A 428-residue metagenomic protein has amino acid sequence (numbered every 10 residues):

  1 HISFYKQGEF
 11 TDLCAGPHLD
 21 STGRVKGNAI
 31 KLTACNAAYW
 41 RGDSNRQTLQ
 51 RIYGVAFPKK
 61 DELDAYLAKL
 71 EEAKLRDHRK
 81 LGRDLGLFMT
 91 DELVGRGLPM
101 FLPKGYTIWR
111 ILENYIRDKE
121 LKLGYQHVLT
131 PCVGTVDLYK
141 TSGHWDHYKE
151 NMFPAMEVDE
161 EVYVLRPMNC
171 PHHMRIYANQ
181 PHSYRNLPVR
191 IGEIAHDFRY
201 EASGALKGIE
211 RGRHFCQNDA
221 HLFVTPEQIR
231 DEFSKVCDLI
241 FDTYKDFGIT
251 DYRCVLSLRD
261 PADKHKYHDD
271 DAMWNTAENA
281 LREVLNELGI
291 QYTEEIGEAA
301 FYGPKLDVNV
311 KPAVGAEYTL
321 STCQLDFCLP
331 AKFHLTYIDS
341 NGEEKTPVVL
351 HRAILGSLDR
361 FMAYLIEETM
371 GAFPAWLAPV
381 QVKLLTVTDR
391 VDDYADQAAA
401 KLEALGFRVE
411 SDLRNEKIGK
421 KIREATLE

Functional and structural regions predicted by a protein language model:
H1-E428: NTP/phosphate- and nucleic-acid-binding module
